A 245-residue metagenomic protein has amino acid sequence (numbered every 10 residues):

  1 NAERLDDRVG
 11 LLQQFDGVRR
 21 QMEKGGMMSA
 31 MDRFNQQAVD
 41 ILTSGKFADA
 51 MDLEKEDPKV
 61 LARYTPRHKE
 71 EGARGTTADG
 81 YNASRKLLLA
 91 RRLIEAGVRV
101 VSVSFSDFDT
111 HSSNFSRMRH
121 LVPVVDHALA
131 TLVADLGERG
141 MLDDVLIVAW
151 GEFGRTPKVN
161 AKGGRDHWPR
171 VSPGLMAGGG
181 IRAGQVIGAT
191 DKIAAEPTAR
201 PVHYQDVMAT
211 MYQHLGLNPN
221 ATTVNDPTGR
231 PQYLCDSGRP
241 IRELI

Functional and structural regions predicted by a protein language model:
N1-I245: Ligand-binding pockets and gating/stacking loops
